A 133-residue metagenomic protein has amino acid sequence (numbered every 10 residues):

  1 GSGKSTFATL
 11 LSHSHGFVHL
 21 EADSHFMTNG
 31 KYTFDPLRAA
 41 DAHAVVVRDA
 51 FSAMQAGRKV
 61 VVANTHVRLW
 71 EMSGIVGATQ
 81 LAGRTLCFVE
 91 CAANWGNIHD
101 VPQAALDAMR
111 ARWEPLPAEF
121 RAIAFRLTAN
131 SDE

Functional and structural regions predicted by a protein language model:
G1-S2, L69: Short alpha-helix boundary/capping motifs
S2-S5, L10, S14-V18, G77-E133: Conserved GTP-binding G-domain of TRAFAC-class P-loop NTPases and closely related GTPase folds
T6-A56, A92-N97: Conserved substrate/cofactor phosphate-moiety recognition/catalytic segment in nucleotide-dependent phosphotransferases
L37-E90: Glycine-rich phosphate-binding loop used to anchor ATP phosphates in small-molecule kinases, encompassing both
